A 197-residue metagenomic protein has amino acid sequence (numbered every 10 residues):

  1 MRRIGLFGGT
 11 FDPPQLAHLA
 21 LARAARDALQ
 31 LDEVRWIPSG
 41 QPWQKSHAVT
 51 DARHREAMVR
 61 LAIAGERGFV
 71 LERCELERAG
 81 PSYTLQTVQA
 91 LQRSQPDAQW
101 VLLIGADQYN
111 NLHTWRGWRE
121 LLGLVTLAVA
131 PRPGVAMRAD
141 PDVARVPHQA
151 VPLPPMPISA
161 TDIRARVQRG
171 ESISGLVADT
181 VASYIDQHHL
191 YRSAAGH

Functional and structural regions predicted by a protein language model:
M1-H197: Nucleotidyltransferase catalytic core that binds NTPs
